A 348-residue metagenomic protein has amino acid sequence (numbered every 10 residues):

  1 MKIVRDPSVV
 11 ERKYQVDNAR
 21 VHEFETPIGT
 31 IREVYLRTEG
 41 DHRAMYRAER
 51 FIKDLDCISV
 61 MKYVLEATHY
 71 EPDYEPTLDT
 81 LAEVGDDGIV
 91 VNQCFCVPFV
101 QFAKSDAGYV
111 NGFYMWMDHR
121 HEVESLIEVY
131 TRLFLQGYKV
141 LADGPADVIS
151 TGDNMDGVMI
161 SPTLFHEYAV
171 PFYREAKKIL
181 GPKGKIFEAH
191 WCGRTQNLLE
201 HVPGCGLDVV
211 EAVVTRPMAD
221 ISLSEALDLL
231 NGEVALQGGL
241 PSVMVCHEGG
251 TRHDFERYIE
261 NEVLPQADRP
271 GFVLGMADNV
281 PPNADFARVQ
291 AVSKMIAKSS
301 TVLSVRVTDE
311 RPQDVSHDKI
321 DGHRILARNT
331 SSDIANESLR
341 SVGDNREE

Functional and structural regions predicted by a protein language model:
M1-A48: N-terminal accessory beta-strand-rich subdomains and adjacent acidic, glycine-rich linkers that precede catalytic cores
E25, L55-G322, L326-A327, R346-E348: Active-site loop segments of alpha/beta catalytic cores
H42-K62: A short, surface-exposed interaction/processing loop segment used at functional sites
S331-E337: Short, composition-biased linear "edge" segments at structural boundaries
